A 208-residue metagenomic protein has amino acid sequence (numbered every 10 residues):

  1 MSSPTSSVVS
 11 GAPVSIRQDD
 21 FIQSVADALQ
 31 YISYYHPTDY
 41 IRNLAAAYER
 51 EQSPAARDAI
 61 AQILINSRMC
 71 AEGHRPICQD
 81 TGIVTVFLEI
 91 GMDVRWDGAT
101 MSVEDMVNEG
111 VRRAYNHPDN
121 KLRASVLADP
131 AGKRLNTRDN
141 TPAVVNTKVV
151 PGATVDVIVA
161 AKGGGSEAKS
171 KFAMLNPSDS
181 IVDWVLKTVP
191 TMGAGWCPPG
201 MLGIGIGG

Functional and structural regions predicted by a protein language model:
M1-G208: Non-transmembrane, aqueous-exposed alpha-helical and coiled segments at domain scale
